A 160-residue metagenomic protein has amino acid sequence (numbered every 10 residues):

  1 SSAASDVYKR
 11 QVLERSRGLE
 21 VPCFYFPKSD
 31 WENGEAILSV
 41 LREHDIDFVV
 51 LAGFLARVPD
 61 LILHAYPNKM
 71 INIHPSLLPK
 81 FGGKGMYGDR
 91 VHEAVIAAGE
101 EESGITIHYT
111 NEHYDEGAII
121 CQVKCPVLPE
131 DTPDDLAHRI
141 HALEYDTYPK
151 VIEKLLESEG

Functional and structural regions predicted by a protein language model:
S1-Y8: Short, small-residue-biased leader/transition segments that mark boundaries at the very start of proteins
A3, I46-V49: Short active-site oxyanion
K9-E14, P59: Short, glycine/polar-rich helix-capping loops at beta-to-alpha or helix-loop-helix junctions that flank or form
R10, W31-E35, G88-D89: Structural motif corresponding to alpha-helix initiation and N-cap regions
E14-R17, L41, V95, E100: A generic structural signal for well-ordered alpha-helical segments
E20-L41: Adenosine-nucleotide cofactor-binding segment
F48, L55-E159: Donor/substrate-binding cores of folate-linked one-carbon enzymes
